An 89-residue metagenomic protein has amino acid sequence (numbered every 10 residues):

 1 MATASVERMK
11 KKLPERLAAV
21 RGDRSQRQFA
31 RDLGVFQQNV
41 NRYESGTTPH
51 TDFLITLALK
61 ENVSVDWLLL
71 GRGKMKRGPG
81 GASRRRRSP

Functional and structural regions predicted by a protein language model:
M1-R24, D32: A short, Lys/Arg-rich alpha-helix, primarily the initiator
G22-R42: Short alpha-helical DNA-recognition segment
D23-S25, P49-D52: Residue-level signal for the short linker/turn that defines the boundary of a DNA-recognition helix
E44, E61, L69-R72: DNA major-groove recognition helix of helix-turn-helix
D52-W67: DNA major-groove recognition helix of helix-turn-helix/homeodomain DNA-binding modules
W67-G81: Short amphipathic recognition helices of helix-turn-helix/homeodomain-type DNA-binding modules
P79-P89: Helix-turn-helix/homeodomain-like alpha-helical modules used for DNA recognition and transcription-factor dimerization
